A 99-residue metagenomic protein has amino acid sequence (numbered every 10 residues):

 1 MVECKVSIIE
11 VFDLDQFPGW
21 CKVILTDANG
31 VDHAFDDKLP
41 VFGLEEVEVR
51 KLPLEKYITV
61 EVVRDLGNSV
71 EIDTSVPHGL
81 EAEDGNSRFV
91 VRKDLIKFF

Functional and structural regions predicted by a protein language model:
M1-F99: Single-stranded RNA-binding regions, centering on S1/OB-family and related RNA-binding modules
